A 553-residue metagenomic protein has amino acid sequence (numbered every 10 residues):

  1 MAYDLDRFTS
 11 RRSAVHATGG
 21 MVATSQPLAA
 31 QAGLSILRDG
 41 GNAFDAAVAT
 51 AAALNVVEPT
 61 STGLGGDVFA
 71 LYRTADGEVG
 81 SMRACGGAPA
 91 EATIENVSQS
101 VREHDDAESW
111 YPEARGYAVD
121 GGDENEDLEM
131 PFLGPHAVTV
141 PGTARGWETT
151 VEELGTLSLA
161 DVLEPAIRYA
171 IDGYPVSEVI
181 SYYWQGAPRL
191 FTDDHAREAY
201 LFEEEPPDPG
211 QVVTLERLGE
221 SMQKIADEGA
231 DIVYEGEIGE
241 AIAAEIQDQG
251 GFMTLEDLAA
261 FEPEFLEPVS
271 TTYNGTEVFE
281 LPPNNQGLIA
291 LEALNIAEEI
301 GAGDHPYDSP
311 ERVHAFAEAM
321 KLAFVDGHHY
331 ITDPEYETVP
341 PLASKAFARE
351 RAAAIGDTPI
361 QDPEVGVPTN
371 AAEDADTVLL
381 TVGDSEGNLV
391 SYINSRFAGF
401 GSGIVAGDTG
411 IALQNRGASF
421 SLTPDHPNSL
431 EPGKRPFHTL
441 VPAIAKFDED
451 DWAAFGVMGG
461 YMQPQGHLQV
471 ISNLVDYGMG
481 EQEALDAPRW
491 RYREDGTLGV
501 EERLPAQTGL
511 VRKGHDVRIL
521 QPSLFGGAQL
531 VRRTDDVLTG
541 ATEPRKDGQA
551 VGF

Functional and structural regions predicted by a protein language model:
M1-Q31, S35, A43-G229, V233-E235 (+3 more regions): Noncatalytic scaffold domains of N-terminal-nucleophile
F44-A51, A160-I171, A241-A244, Y307-F324 (+2 more regions): Short, well-structured alpha-helical segments that form the helix of a local strand-helix-strand
V56-T60, D67-R83, A88, V97-S98 (+5 more regions): Active-site rim segments in enzyme catalytic domains, especially the processed small/beta chain of N-terminal
T62, G66-T74, V378-V382, P442-I444 (+2 more regions): Short beta-strand scaffold segments in enzyme catalytic cores
F265, D374-T377, H438-L440: Short, small/polar residue-rich loop motifs at catalytic or cofactor-binding pockets
E299-R396, D408-T409, R416, Q521: Internal maturation/activation junctions in enzymes
E337, K434, H467, D476-P522: Extended C-terminal subregions enriched in glycine
